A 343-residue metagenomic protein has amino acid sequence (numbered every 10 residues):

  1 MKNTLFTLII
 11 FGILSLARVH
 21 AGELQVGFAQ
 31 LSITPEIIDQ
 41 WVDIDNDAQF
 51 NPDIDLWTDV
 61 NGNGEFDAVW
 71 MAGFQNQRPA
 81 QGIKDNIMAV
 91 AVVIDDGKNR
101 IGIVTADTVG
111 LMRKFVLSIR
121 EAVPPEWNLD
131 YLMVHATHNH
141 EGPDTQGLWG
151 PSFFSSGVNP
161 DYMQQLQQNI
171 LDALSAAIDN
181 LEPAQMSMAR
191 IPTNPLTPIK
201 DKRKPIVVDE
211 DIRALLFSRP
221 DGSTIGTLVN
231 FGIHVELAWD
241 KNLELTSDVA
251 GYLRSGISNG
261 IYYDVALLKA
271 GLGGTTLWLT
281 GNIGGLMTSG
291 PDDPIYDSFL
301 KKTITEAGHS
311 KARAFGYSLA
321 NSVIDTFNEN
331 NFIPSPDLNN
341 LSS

Functional and structural regions predicted by a protein language model:
M1-L5: Positively charged n-region of N-terminal signal peptides that target proteins for export
T7-S15: Bacterial N-terminal signal peptides
L16-A21: Sec/Tat signal peptide C-region and signal peptidase I cleavage site
G22-A136, G142-T303, A307-A314, F327 (+1 more regions): Conserved beta-alpha junction segments in alpha/beta enzyme cores
S318-N321, N339: Ordered core of a single globular domain
F332: Catalytic cores of secreted or luminal carbohydrate-active enzymes
